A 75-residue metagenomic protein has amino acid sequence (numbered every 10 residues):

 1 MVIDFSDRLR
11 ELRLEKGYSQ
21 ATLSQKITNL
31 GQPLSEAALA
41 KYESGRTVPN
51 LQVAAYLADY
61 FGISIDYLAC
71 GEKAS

Functional and structural regions predicted by a protein language model:
M1-G17, Q25: A short, Lys/Arg-rich alpha-helix, primarily the initiator
L14, T28-N29, S44-R46, K73: Residue-level detection of the helix-turn-helix DNA-binding "recognition helix"
E15, T22, D59, A69-S75: Short, charged recognition helix plus adjacent turn of helix-turn-helix-like nucleic-acid-binding domains
G17-K41: Short alpha-helical DNA-recognition segment
N50-Y67: DNA major-groove recognition helix of helix-turn-helix/homeodomain DNA-binding modules
